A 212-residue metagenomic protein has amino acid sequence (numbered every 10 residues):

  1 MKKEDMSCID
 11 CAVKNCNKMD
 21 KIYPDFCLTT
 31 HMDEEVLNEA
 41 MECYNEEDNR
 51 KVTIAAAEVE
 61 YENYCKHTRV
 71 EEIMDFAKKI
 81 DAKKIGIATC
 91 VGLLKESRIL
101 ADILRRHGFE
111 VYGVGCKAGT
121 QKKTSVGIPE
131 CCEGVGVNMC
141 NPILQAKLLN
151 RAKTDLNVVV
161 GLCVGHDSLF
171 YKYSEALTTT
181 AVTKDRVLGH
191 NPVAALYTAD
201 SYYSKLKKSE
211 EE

Functional and structural regions predicted by a protein language model:
K2-K84, V91-K95: Electropositive, gly/pro-rich neighborhoods at or near active sites that engage anionic ligands
K79-G86, L148-D155: Short, surface-exposed connector motifs at secondary-structure boundaries
K95-Q145: Long, charge-dense
E96-I103, D167-A176: Short Gly/Thr/Asp-enriched flexible loops that form oxyanion-binding sites at enzyme active sites
E110-K117, L169, Y173-N191: Short, acidic/small-residue loops that bind anionic groups at enzyme active sites
M139-T154, L162-G165: A short, acidic, amphipathic alpha-helical segment used as a generic capping/interface helix at domain edges
T179-E212: C-terminal functional extensions of proteins
